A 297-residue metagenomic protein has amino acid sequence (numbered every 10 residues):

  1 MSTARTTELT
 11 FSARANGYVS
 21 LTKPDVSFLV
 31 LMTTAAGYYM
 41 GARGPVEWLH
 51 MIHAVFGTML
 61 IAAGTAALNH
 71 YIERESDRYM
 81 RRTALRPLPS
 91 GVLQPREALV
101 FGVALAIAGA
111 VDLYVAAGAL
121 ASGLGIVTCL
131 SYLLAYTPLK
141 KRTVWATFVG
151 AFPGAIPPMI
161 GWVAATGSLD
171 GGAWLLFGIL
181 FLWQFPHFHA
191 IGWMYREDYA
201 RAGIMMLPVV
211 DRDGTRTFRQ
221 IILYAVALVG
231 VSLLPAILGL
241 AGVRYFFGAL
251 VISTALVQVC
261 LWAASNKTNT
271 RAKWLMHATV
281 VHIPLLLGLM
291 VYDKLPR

Functional and structural regions predicted by a protein language model:
S2-A15, I72-L93, P186-T217: Cytosolic, membrane-interface loops and tails of multi-pass inner-membrane proteins
K23-M40, F152-A155, P284: The first (N-terminal) embedded transmembrane alpha-helix
M32-A36, M40-R74, A106, A110 (+2 more regions): Membrane-embedded alpha-helical segments that form the functional core of polytopic membrane enzymes, especially those
L60-A67, L130-P138, I179-R196, V229 (+1 more regions): Transmembrane alpha-helical segments that form the membrane-embedded catalytic/substrate-channel core of multi-pass
R74, R82-G123, R212-I237: Multi-pass membrane catalytic core of lipid/isoprenoid biosynthesis enzymes
P95-A165: Intramembrane alpha-helical segments
M159-L169, L228-P235, H282-R297: Hydrophobic alpha-helical transmembrane segments in multi-pass integral membrane proteins
D213, V257-L285: Interfacial loop-to-transmembrane junctions
